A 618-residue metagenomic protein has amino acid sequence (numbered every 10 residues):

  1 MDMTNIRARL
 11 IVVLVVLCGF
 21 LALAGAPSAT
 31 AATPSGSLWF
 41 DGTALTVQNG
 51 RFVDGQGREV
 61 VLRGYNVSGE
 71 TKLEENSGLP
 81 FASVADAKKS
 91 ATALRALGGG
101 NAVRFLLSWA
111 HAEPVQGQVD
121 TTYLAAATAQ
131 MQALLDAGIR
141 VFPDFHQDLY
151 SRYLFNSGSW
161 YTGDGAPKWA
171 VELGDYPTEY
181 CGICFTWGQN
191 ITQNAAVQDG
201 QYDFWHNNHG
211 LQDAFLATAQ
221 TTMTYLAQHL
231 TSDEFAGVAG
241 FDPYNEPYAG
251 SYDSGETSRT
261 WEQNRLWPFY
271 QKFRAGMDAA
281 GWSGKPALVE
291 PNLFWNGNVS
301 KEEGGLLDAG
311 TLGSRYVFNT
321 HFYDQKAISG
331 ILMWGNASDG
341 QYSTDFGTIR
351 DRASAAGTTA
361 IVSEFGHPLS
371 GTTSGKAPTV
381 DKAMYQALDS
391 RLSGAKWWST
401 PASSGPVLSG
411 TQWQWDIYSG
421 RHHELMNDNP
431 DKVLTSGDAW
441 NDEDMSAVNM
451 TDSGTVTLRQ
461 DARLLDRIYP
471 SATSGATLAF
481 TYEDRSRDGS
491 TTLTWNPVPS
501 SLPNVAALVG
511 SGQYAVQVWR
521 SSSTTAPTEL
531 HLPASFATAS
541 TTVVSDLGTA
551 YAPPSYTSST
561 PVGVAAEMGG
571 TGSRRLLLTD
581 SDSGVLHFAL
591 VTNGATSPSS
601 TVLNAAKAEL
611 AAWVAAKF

Functional and structural regions predicted by a protein language model:
M1-A31: Secretory targeting and sorting signals
G25-A31, L288, S409, Q414: Signal peptide processing junction and immediate N-terminal pro/mature segment of secreted/exported proteins
A32-S37: Cleaved targeting-peptide boundary
F40-V53, E59-L62, N66-G297, E302: Active-site mouth of glycoside hydrolases
G55, L62-R63, A552-T557, V564: Short capping micro-motif at the N-terminus of alpha-helices
S90, S251-T373, L392, S399-L408: Glycoside hydrolase catalytic-domain groove-lining segments
L307-L312, N319, T372-T541, A565-F618: Aromatic-rich peripheral "rim/lid" segments of glycoside hydrolase catalytic domains that contact and position glycan
T538-G548, S555-S559: Change to "...patches in solvent-exposed regions of secreted, membrane-anchored, or virion-exposed structural
